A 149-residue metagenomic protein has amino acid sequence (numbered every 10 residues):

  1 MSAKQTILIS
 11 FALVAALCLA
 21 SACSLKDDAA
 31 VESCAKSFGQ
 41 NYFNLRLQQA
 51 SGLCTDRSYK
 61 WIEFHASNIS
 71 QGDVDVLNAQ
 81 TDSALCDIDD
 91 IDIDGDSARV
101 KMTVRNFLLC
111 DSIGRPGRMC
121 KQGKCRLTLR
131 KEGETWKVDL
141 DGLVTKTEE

Functional and structural regions predicted by a protein language model:
M1-S21: Sec-dependent bacterial lipoprotein signal peptides
S21-N44, G52: Short, low-complexity N-terminal intrinsically disordered segments enriched in polar/charged residues
E32, L47-G95, R99, R105-L108: Short solvent-exposed beta->alpha transition segments
I93-E149: Exposed beta-sheet edge and beta->alpha loop/turn motif
